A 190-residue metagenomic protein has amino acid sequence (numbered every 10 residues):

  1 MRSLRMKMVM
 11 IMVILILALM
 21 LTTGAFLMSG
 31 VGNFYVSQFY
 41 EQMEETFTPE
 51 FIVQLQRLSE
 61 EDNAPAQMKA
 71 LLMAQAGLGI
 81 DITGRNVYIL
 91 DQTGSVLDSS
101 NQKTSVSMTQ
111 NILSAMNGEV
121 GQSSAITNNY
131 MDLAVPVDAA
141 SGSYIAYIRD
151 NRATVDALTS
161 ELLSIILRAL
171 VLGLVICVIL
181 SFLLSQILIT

Functional and structural regions predicted by a protein language model:
R2-S95, Q102, A157, S164: Juxtamembrane segments flanking the first transmembrane helix of membrane-anchored signal-transduction proteins
V9-I11, G24-G32, R168-T190: Cytosolic-side ends of inner-membrane transmembrane helices, especially those that anchor bacterial signal-transduction
Y40, E44, K69, T109-I112 (+3 more regions): Short, structured helix-loop boundary elements
N86-I89, L133, Y147: Soluble periplasmic/extracytoplasmic beta-strand elements of cell-envelope proteins
Q92, A139-A140: Short, ordered coil/turn segments that flank beta-strands lining enzyme active or ligand-binding pockets
S95-N128: Extracytoplasmic/periplasmic sensor domains and loops in membrane signaling proteins
T127-V137, Y144-I145: A short beta-strand signature within small-molecule sensing/ligand-binding domains used in signal transduction
S141, Y147-L167: Helix-start (N-cap) segments at beta->loop->alpha junctions that couple sensory/regulatory domains to adjoining helices
